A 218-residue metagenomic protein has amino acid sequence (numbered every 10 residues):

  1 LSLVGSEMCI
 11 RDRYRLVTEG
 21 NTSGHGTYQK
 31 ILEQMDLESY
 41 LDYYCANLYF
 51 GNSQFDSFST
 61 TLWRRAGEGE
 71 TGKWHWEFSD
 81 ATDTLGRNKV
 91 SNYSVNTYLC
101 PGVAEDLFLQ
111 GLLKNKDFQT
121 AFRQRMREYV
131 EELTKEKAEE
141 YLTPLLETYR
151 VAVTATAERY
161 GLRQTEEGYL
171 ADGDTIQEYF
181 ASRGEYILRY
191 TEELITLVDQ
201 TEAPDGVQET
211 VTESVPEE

Functional and structural regions predicted by a protein language model:
L1-G5, C9-I10: Single conserved hydrophobic/aromatic residue that forms the stacking wall/gate of nucleotide- or nucleobase-binding
E7, E33-D42, N115, Q119 (+1 more regions): Solvent-exposed, acidic/flexible segments
Y14, E68-I195: C-terminal catalytic region of ATP-dependent kinase domains
Y14-V17, R189-E218: Intrinsically disordered, low-complexity repeat and linker tracts
Y14-Y49, E70: An alpha-helical support segment within catalytic cores of ATP-dependent transferases
Y28-Q34, S59-T61, Y149, T156 (+1 more regions): Short, motif-level signal for alpha-helix interfacial/capping segments enriched in acidic residues and aromatics/proline
M35-Y43, S53, Q177, A181-G184: P-loop NTPase catalytic cores that bind/hydrolyze ATP
N52, S57-A66: Catalytic-loop signature of eukaryotic-like protein kinases
